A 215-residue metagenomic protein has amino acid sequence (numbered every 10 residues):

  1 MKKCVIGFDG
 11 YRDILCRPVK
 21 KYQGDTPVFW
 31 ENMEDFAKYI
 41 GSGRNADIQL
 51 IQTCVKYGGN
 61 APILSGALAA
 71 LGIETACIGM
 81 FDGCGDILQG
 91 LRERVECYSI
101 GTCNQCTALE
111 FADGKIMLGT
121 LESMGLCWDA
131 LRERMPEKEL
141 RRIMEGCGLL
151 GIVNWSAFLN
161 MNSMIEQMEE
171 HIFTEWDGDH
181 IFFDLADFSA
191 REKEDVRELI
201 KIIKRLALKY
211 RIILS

Functional and structural regions predicted by a protein language model:
M1-K38, Q49, T53-K56, A70-A76 (+1 more regions): Ribokinase/PfkB-type carbohydrate-kinase core domain
S42-N45: Polytopic membrane enzymes that build or remodel cell-surface glycoconjugates and lipids
G59-L64, G83: Conserved alpha-helical elements of sugar-nucleotide-dependent glycosyltransferases
S65, A69: Gly/Ala-rich phosphate-binding loop of Rossmann-like dinucleotide-binding domains, activating on the conserved
